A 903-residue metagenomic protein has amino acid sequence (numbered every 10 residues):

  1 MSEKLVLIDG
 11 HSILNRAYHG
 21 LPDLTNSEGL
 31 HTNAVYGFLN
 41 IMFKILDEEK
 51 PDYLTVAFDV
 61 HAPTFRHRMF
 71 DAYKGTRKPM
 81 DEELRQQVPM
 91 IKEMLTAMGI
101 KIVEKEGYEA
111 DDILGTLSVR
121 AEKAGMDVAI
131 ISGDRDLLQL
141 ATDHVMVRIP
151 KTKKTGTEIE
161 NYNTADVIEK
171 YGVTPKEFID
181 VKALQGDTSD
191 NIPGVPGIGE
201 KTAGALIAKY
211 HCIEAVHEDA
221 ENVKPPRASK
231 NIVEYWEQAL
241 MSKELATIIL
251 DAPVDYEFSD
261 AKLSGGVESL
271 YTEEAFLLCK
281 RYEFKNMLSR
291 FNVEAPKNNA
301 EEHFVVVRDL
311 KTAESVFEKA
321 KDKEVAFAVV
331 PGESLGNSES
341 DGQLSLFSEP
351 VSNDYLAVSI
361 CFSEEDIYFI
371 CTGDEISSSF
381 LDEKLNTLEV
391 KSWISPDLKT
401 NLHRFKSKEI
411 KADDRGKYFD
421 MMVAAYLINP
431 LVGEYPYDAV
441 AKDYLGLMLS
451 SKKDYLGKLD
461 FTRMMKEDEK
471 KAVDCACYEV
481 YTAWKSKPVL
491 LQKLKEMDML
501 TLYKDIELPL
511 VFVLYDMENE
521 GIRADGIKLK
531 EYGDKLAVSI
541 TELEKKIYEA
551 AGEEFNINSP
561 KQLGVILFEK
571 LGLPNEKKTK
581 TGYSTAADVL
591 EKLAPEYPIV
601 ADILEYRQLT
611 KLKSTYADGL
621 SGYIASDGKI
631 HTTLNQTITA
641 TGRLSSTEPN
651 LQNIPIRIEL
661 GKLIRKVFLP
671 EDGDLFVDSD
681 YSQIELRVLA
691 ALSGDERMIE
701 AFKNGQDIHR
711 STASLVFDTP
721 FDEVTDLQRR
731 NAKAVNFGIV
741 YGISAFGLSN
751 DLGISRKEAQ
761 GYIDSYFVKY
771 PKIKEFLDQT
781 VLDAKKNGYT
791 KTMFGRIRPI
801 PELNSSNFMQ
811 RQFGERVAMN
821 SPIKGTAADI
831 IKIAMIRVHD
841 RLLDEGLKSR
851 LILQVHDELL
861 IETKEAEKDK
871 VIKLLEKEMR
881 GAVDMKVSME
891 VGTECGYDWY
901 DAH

Functional and structural regions predicted by a protein language model:
M1-A57, A62-K74, Q86-E93, W236 (+2 more regions): Extended, highly charged clamp/arch subdomains and adjacent linkers that form or line substrate-binding channels
S2, P22-N26, G75-V254: Extended two-metal-dependent nuclease catalytic cores across DNA- and RNA-processing enzymes
L5-V6, G10, R16-T55, D71-A72 (+4 more regions): Conserved RNase H-like, two-metal-ion catalytic cores of nucleic-acid enzymes
K154-K182, E349-E496, I506, V538 (+1 more regions): Active-site-proximal helix-loop-helix substrate-binding element of RNase H-like nuclease domains
Y235-G373, W393, G416, L459-D460 (+10 more regions): Conserved "right-hand" nucleotidyltransferase catalytic core of DNA-directed polymerases
S359-E364, I428-K458, C475-T482, Q636-P720: Function-dense linear segments that define catalytic or interfacial modules in macromolecule-processing proteins
T462-M465, N519, H631-T632, Q636-T639 (+4 more regions): Conserved catalytic core of nucleic-acid polymerases
V538, E542-K545, E549-A601, V768-R816 (+3 more regions): C-terminal polymerase-core module
